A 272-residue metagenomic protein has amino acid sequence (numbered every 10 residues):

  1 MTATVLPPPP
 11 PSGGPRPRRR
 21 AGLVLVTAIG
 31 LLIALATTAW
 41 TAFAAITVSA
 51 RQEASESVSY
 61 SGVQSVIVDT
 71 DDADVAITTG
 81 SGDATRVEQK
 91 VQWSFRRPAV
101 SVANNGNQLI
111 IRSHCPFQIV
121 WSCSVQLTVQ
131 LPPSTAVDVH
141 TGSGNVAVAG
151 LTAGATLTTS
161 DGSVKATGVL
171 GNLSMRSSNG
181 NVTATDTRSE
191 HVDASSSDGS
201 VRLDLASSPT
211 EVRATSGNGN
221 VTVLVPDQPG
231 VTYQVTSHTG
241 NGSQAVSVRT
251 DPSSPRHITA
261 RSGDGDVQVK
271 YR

Functional and structural regions predicted by a protein language model:
T2-E88, Q92-F95, P116-Q130, Q244-P252: Short acidic/polar N-terminal linker immediately downstream of export determinants
S55-S57, D74-T79, A99-S101, Q126-Q130 (+7 more regions): Short, T/G/N/S-enriched strand-turn elements that build extracellular solenoid repeat scaffolds
S65, A84-R86, A99, A136 (+6 more regions): Exposed beta-strand and adjacent loop surfaces of beta-rich binding modules that mediate intermolecular recognition
V68, V100-V102, A260: A structural signal for short hydrophobic beta-strand segments in well-ordered beta-sheet cores
G80-S81, S101-I110: Short, ordered beta-strand-loop transition motifs
T85, N107-L109, V267: Hydrophobic residues embedded in beta-strands of well-ordered beta-sheets
Q108-S197: Non-cytosolic head/periplasmic domains of membrane-anchored proteins
L173, N181-R272: Short, surface-exposed interaction patches in beta-rich subdomains that mediate adhesion/assembly near membranes
